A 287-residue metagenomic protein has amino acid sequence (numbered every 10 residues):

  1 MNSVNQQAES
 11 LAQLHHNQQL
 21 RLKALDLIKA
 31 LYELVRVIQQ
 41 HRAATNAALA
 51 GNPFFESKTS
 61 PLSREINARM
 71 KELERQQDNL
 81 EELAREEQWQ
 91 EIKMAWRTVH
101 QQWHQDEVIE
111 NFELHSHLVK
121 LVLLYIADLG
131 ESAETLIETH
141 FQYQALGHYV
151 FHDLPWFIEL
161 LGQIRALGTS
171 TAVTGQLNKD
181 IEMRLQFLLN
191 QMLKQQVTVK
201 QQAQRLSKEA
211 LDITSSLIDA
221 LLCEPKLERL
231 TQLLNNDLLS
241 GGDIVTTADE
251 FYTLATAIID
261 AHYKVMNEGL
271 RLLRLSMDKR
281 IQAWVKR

Functional and structural regions predicted by a protein language model:
M1-R287: Hydrophobic alpha-helical segments
